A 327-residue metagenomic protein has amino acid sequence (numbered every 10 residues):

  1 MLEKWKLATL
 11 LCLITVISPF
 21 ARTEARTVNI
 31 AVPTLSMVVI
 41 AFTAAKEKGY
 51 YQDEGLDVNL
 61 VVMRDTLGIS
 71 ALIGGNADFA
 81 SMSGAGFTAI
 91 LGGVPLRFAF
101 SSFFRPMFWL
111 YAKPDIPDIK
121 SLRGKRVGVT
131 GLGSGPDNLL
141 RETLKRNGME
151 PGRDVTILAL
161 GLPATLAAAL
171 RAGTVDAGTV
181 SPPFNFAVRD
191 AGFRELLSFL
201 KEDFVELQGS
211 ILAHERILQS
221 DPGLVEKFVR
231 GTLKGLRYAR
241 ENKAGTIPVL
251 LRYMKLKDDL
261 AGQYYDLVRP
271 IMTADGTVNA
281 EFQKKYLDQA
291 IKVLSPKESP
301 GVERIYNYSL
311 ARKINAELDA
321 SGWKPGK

Functional and structural regions predicted by a protein language model:
M1-T9: Bacterial N-terminal signal peptides that target proteins for export
A8-S18: Bacterial N-terminal signal peptides
V16-R26: Bacterial Sec-dependent signal peptides at the C-terminal "C-region" and cleavage site
E24-L162, L166-A172, D176-P182, E195-V205: Short, glycine-/small- and polar/acidic-enriched structural segments that line small-molecule recognition paths
G84-A85, A164-M254: Pocket-lining segment of extracytoplasmic ligand-binding domains
G135-R153, G231-A261, E303-Y306, K313-D319: Ligand-binding clefts/hinges and TM-proximal coupling segments of bilobed small-molecule sensing domains
S220-E298: Secondary-structure end/capping motifs
D288-K327: Conserved C-terminal helix/tail region of periplasmic/extracytoplasmic solute-binding proteins
